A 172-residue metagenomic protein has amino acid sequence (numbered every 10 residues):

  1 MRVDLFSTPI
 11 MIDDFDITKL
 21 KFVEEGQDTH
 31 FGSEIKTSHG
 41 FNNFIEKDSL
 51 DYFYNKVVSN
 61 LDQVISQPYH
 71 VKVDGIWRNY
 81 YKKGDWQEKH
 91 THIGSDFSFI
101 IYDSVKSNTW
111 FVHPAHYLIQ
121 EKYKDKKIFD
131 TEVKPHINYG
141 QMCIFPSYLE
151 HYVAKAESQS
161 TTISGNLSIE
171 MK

Functional and structural regions predicted by a protein language model:
M1-Y69, W77, W86: Non-heme Fe(II)/2-oxoglutarate
D4-P9, D74, S95-F97, Q159-T161: Residues at beta-strand starts and edge strands
D16, Y102-S104, N166-E170: Solvent-exposed residues in well-ordered beta-strands and their adjoining turns, especially edge/terminal strands
I45-S49, K155-S160: Short, surface-exposed loop and linker segments with low hydrophobicity and enrichment for Pro/Ser/Thr
Y69-K72, F99: Hydrophobic, well-structured mid-protein blocks that either form specific transmembrane helices
R78-I144, Y152-A154, T161: Catalytic core of non-heme Fe(II) oxygenases with the double-stranded beta-helix
V112, T162, N166-K172: Double-stranded beta-helix
